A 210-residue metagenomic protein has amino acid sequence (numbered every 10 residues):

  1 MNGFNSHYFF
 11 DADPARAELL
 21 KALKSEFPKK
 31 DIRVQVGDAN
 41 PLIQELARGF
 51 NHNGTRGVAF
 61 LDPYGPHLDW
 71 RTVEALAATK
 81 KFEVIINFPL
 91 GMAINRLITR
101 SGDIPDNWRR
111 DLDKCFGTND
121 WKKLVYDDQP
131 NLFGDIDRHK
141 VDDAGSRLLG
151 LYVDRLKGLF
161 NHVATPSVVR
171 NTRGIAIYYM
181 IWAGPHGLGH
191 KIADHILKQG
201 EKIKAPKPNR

Functional and structural regions predicted by a protein language model:
M1-R210: Class I S-adenosyl-L-methionine-dependent methyltransferase catalytic core
